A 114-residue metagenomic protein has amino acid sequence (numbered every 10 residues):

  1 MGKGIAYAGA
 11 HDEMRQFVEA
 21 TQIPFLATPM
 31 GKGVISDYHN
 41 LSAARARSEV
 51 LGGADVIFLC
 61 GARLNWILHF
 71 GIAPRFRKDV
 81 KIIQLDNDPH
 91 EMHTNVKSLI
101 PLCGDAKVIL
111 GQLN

Functional and structural regions predicted by a protein language model:
M1-H39: Cofactor-pocket helix-loop regions in the catalytic cores of large enzyme subunits
A27-N114: Glycine-rich, acidic loop regions that bind phosphate or pyrophosphate groups
